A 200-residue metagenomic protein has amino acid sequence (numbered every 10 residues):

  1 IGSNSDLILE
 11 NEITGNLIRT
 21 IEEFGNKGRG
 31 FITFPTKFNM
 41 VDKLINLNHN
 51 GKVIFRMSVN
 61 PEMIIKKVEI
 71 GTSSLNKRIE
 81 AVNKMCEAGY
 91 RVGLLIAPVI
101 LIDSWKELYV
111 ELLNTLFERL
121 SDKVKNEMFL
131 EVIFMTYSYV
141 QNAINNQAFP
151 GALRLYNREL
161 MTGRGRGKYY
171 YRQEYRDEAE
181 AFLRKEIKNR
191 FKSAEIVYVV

Functional and structural regions predicted by a protein language model:
I1-K43, L47-R78, E131-I133: Core AdoMet radical
D6, E62-V68, G93-V99, R164-Y170: Glycine- and acidic
I8-E10, I64, I102-D103, V140-A143: Short catalytic/ligand-binding loop motif for oxyanion handling, primarily in non-cytosolic enzymes, centered on
E12-G15, D42-H49, W105-L113, A143-Q147: Distinct, well-ordered alpha-helical segments
T14-T20, T72-A81, L108-E118, Q173-L183: Well-ordered, non-membrane alpha-helical segments in soluble/globular domains
H49-S58, I79-V92, Q147-L155: A glycine-rich, aromatic-flanked flexible loop/lid motif
R78-V140, F191: Conserved C-terminal portion of the radical SAM core fold that forms the substrate/S-adenosylmethionine-binding
F117-V200: Auxiliary Fe-S-binding modules of radical SAM enzymes
